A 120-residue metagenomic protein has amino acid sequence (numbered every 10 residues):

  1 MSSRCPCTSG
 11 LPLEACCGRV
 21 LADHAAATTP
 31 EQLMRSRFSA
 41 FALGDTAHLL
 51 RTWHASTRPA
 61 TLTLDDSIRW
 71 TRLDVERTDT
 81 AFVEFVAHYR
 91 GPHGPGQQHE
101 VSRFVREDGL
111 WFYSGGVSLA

Functional and structural regions predicted by a protein language model:
M1-L11: Short Cys/His-rich zinc-binding micro-motifs
S3, A81, G109-L110: Beta-strand-connecting loop/turn residues
L11-L13, A22-D23: Secreted/processed peptides and extracellular or luminal domains of membrane proteins
A15-C17: Cysteine-centered loop/knuckle micro-motif
V20-T61: Core segments of small alpha/beta cavity-forming domains
D65-Q97: Surface-exposed, charged secondary-structure patches
Q97-A120: Short beta-strand edge/turn micro-motifs at domain boundaries
